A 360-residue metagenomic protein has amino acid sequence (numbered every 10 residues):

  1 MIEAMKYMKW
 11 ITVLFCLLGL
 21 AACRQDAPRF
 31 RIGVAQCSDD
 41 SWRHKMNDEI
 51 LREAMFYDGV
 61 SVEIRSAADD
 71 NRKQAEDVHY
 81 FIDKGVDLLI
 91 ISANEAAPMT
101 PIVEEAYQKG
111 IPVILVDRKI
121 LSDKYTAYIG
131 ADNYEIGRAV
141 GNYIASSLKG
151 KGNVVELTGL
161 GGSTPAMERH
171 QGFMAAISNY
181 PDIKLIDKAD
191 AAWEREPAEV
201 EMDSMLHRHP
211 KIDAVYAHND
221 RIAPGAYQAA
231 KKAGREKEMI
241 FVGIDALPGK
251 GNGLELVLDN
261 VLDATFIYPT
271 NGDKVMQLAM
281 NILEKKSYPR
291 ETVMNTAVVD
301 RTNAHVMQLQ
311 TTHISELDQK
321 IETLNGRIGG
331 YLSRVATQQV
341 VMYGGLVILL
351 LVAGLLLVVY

Functional and structural regions predicted by a protein language model:
C23, G161, P165, A176-I177 (+1 more regions): Hinge/cleft segment of the Venus flytrap/periplasmic-binding protein
R24-R31: Bacterial Sec signal peptide processing site at the extreme N-terminus
A27, Q74, I129-V154, P197-E199 (+2 more regions): Hydrophobic alpha-helical segments within soluble ligand-binding/sensing domains
R31-E53, Y57, V62-A75, V86 (+2 more regions): Extracytoplasmic "Venus flytrap"
I32, Q36-S38, I50, R138-Y180 (+3 more regions): An alpha-beta-alpha
A54-A67, V154-E156, I177-R195: Short beta-strand elements in bilobed, periplasmic/extracellular small-molecule ligand-binding domains
H79-I82, L88-Y107, F173, D187 (+2 more regions): Hydrophobic alpha-helical
A96-E135, S146, N153, G159 (+1 more regions): Flexible loop/hinge segments that line or gate small-molecule binding clefts
